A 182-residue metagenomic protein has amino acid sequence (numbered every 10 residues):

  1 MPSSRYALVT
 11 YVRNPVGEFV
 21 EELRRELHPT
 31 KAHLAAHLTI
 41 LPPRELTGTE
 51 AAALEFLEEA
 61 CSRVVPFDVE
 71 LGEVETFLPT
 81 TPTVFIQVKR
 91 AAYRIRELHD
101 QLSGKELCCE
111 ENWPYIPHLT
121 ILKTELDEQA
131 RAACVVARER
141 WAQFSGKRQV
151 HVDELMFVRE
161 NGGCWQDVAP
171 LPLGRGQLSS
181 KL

Functional and structural regions predicted by a protein language model:
M1-L182: Histidine-dependent nucleotide/RNA phosphoesterase domain, centered on the 2H-phosphoesterase fold with its duplicated
